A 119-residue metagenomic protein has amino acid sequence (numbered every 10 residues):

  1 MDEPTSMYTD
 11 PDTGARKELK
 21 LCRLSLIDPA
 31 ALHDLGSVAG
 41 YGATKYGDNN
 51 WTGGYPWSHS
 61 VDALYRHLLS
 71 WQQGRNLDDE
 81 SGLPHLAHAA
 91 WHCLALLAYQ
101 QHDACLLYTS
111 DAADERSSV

Functional and structural regions predicted by a protein language model:
M1-S6, L64-S70, D78, Y99-Q100 (+1 more regions): Low-complexity, charged, repeat-rich alpha-helical/coil interaction segments
M1-V38: Basic/polar, acidic-poor N-terminal "presequence/leader" segments that form or can form short amphipathic helices
R23-D79, H85: Short, contiguous, well-structured surface segments enriched in hydrophobic/aromatic residues
D79-L107: Short, compact, well-ordered microdomains
Y108-A113: Conserved small/polar residues in nucleotide/adenosyl-binding loops
S117-S118: Serine residues within intrinsically disordered or low-complexity segments
